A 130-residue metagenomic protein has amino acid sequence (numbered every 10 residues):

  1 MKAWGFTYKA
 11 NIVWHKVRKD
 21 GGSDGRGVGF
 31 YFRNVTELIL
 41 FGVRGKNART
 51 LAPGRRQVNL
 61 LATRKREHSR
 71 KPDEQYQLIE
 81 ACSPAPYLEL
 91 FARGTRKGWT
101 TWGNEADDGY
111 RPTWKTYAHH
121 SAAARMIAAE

Functional and structural regions predicted by a protein language model:
M1-E130: Class I S-adenosyl-L-methionine
